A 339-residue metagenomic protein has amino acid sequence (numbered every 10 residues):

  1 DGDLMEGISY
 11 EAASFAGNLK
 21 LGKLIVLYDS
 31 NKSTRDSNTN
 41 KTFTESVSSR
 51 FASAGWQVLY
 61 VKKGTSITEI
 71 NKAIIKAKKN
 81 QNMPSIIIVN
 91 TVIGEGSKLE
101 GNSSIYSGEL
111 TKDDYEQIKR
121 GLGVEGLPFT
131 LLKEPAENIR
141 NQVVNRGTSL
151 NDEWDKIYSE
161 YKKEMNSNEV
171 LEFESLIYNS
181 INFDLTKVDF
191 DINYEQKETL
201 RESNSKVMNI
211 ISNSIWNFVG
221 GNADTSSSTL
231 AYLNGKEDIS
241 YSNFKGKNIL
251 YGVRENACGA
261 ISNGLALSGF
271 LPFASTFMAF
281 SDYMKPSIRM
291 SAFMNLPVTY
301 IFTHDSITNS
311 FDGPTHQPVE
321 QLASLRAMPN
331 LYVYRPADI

Functional and structural regions predicted by a protein language model:
D1, I105, I192-Q196: Intrinsically disordered, low-complexity segments enriched in small/flexible residues
G2-Q142, A327-I339: Glycine-rich ThDP/TPP pyrophosphate-binding loop and its adjacent helix/strand module within ThDP-dependent enzymes
E137-V144, T148-I339: Thiamine diphosphate
